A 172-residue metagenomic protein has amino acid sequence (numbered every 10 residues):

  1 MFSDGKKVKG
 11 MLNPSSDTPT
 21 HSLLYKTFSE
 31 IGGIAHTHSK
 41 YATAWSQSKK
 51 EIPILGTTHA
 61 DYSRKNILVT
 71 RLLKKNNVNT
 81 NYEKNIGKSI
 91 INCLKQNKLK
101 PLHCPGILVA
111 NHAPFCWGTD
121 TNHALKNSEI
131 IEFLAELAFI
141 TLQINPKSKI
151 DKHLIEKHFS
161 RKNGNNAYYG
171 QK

Functional and structural regions predicted by a protein language model:
M1-K172: Glycine-rich flexible loops
